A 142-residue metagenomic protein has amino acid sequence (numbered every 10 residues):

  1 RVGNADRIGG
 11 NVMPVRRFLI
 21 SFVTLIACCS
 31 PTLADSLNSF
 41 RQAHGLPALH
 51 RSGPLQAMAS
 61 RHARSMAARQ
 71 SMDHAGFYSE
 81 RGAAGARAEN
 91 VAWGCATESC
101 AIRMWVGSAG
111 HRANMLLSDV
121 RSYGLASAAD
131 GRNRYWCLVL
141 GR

Functional and structural regions predicted by a protein language model:
R1-V12: Short, Lys/Arg-enriched N-terminal segments with co-localized hydrophobic residues within the first ~10-30 amino acids
M13-R17: Positively charged n-region of N-terminal signal peptides that target proteins for export
I20-C28: Bacterial N-terminal signal peptides
S30-A67: A short alpha-helix/helix-coil micro-patch that ends at or immediately precedes a cysteine
S39, C95-R142: Disulfide-stabilized extracellular recognition modules
A43, A84, D119-V120: A short, amphipathic edge element
A48-L49, D73, S122: Residue-level detector of short coil/turn "hinge" positions at structural boundaries
P54-A101, M115: Short, surface-exposed glycine/acidic/tryptophan-bearing loops
